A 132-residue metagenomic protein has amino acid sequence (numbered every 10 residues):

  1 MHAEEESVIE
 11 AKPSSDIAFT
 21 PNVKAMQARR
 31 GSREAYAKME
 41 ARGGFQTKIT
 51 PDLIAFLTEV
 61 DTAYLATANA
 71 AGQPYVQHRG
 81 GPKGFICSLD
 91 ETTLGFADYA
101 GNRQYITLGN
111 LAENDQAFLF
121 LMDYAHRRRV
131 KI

Functional and structural regions predicted by a protein language model:
M1-I132: Binding-site signature for planar aromatic cofactors or substrates
